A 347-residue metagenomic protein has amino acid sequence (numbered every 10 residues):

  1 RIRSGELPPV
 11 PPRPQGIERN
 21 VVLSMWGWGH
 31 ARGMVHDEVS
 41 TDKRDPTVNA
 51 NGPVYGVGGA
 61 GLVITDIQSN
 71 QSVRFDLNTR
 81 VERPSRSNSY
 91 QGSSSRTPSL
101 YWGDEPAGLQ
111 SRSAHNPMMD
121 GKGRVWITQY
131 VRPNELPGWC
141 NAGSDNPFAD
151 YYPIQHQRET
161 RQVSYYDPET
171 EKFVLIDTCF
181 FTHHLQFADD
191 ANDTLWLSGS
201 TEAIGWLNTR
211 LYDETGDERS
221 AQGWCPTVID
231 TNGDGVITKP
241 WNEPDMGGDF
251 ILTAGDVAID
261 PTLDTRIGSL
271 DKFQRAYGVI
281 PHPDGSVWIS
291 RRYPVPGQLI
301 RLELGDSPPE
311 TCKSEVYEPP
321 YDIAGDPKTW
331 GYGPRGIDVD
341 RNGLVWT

Functional and structural regions predicted by a protein language model:
R1-R44, A50-V54: N-terminal pre-domain segments of enzymes
R13-G33, S72-L109, Y151-F180, L211-K272 (+1 more regions): Surface-exposed loop and turn segments in beta-propeller and other repeat-based domains that flank or scaffold
W26-A50, D104-K122, H184-N192, T253 (+2 more regions): Structural signature of eukaryotic scaffold interfaces centered on beta-propeller domains
G52-G56, V63, R124-T128, D193-S198 (+2 more regions): Conserved beta-propeller blade signature
G59-A60, I67, K122, Y130-R132 (+5 more regions): Short loop/turn segments immediately following the C-termini of beta-strands
A60, N70, R158-V163, E202 (+2 more regions): Repetitive beta-architecture junctions, highlighting loop-to-beta-strand starts across blade-like repeats
I64, R74, Y165, G205-L207 (+1 more regions): Conserved blade-register residue in beta-propeller folds
I127-R158, T201-T231, I289-R301: Short, conserved, GDST-rich strand-edge loop motifs in beta-rich repeat architectures
